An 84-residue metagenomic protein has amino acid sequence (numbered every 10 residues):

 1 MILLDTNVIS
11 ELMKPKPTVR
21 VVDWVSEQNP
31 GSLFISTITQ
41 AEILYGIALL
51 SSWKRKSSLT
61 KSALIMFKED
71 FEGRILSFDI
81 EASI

Functional and structural regions predicted by a protein language model:
M1-S36, I47-D70: Short, well-structured N-terminal submotif of metal-dependent ribonuclease cores
T39: Short beta-strand-to-loop element that shapes/binds the nucleotide-sugar donor at the catalytic cleft/hinge
E69-I84: Acidic catalytic patch
